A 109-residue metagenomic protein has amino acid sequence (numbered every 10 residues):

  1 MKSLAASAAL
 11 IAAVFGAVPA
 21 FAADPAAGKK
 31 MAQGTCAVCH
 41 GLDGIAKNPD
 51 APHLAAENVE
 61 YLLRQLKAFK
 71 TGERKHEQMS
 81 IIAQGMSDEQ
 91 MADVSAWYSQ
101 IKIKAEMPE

Functional and structural regions predicted by a protein language model:
M1-A5: Positively charged n-region of N-terminal signal peptides that target proteins for export
S7-G16: Bacterial N-terminal signal peptides
A23-D43, E57, M107-E109: Sequence/structural segment immediately N-terminal to covalent heme-attachment motifs in c-type and related
K29, G41-T71, S80-G85: Gly/Gly-Pro-rich "capping" loops immediately C-terminal to redox-active cysteine motifs in periplasmic/lumenal
A32, F69, W97-Y98: Conserved hydrophobic/aromatic "anchor" residues that stabilize well-ordered secondary structure elements
G41, R74, I103: Short, conserved catalytic or interaction motifs in soluble domains
Q65, Q84-E109: C-terminal capping alpha-helices of c-type cytochrome domains
